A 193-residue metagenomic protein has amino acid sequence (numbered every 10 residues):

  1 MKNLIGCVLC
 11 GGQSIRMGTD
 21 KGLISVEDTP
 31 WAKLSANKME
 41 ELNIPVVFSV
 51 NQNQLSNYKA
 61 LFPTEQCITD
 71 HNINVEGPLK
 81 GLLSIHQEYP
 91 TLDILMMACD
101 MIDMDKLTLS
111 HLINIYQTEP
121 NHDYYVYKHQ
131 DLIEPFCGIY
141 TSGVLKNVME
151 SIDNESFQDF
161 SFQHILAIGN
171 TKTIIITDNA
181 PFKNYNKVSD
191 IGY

Functional and structural regions predicted by a protein language model:
K2-P135, S142-N147, D153-D159, H164-P181: Nucleotide and nucleotide-moiety/phosphate-recognizing core
T141, K187: Short, conserved phosphate/pyrophosphate- and ester-handling motifs at nucleotide-, phospho-/glycolipid
N147, S189-Y193: RNase H-like, Mg2+-dependent phosphodiesterase core, and more generally RNA phosphate-backbone-engaging helix-loop
N184: PAPS-dependent sulfotransferase catalytic core
